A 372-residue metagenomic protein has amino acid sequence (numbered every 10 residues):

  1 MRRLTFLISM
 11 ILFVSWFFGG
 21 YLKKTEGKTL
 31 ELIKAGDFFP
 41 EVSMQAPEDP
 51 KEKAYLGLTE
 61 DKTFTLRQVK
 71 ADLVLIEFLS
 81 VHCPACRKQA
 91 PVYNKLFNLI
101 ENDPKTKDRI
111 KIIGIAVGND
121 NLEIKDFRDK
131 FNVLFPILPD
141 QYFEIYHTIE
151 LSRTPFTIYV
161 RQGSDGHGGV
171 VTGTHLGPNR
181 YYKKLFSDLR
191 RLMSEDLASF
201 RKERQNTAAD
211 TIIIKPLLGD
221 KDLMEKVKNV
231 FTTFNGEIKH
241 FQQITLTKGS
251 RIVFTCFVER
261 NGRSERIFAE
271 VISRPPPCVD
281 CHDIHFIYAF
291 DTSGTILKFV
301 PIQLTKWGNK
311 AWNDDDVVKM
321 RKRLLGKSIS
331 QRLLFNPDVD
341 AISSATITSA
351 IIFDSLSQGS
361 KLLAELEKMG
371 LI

Functional and structural regions predicted by a protein language model:
M1-L4: Positively charged n-region of N-terminal signal peptides that target proteins for export
I8-W16: Bacterial N-terminal signal peptides
S43-V74: A short beta-strand-turn-helix
K70, F78-K95: Conserved redox-active cysteine motifs that mediate thiol-disulfide chemistry, especially di-cysteine Cys-X(1-2)-Cys
L75-I76, I112, T157: Hydrophobic beta-strand anchors of alpha/beta hydrolase catalytic cores
R87-F131, E144-H147: Structural microenvironment flanking redox-active thiols in thiol-disulfide oxidoreductases
D129-V133, Q141-R190: Thiol/disulfide oxidoreductase modules built on the thioredoxin-like
K202-I372: Flexible, solvent-exposed loop/hinge segments and secondary-structure transition points
